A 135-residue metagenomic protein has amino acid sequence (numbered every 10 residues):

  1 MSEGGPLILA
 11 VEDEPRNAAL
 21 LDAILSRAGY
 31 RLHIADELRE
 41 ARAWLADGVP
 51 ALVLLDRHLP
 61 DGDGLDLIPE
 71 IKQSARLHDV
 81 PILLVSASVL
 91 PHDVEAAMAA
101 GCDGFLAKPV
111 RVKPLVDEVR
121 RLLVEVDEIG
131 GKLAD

Functional and structural regions predicted by a protein language model:
E12: Conserved acidic carboxylate
R16, E37, D63-P69: Acidic catalytic/metal-coordinating carboxylates
A19-R27: Charged docking surfaces used in two-component/phosphorelay signaling
I34-L52: Acidic, metal-coordinating helix/loop segments flanking the phosphotransfer/catalytic sites of two-component signaling
D56, S86: Active-site residues of response regulator receiver
P60, H78, L90: The feature encodes the CheY-like receiver
D66, V89-G104, D117: Alpha4 helix (beta4-alpha4-beta5 surface) of REC/receiver domains from two-component response regulators
V110-V119: C-terminal output helix
